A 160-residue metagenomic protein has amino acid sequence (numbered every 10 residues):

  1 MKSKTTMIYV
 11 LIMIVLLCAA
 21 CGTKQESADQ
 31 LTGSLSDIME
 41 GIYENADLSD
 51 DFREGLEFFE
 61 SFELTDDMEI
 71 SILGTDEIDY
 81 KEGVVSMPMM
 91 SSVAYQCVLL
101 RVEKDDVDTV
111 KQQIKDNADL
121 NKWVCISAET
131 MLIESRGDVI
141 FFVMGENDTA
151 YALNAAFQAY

Functional and structural regions predicted by a protein language model:
M1-Y9: Bacterial N-terminal signal peptides that target proteins for export
L11-V15: Residue-level signal for mature regions of secreted extracellular proteins and peptides
L17-A20: C-terminal motif of bacterial Sec signal peptides marking the signal peptidase cleavage site
K24-Y160: Mature, Sec-exported extracytoplasmic domains of Gram-positive
